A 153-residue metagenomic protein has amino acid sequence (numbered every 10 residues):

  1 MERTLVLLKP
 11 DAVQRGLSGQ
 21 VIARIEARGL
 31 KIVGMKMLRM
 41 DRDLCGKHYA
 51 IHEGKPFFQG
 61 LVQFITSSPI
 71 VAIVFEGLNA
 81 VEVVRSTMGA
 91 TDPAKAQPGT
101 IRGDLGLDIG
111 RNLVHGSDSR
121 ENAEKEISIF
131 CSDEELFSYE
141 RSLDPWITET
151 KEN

Functional and structural regions predicted by a protein language model:
M1-N153: Non-catalytic terminal and connector segments of soluble metabolic enzymes
